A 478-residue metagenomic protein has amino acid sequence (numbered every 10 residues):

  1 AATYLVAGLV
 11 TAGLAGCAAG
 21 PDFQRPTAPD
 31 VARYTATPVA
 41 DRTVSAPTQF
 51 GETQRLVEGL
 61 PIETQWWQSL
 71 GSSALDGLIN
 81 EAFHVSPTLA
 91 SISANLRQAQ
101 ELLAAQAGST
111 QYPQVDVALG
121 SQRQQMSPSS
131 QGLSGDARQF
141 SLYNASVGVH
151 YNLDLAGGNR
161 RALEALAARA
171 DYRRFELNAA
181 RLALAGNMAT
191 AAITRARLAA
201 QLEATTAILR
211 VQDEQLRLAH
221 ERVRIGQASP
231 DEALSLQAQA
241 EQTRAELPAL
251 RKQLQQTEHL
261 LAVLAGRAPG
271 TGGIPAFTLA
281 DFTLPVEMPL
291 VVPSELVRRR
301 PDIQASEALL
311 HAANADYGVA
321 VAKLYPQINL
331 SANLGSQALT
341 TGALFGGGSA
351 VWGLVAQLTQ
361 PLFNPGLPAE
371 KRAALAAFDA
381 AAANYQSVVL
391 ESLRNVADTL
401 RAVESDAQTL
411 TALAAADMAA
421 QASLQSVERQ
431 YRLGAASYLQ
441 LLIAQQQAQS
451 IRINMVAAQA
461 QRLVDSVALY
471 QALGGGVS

Functional and structural regions predicted by a protein language model:
A2-A7, T11-H84, Y143, A167 (+4 more regions): Terminal intrinsically disordered/low-complexity segments used for targeting and assembly
A18, L75-G77, L142-N144, T190 (+3 more regions): Transmembrane beta-barrel architecture of outer-membrane proteins
Q54-R55, P61-L70, N80, S121-G148 (+3 more regions): Small/polar, glycine/serine/threonine/aspartate-rich low-complexity segments that form flexible
R55-L60, Q68, F83-V85, A145 (+6 more regions): Amphipathic alpha-helical coiled-coil scaffold segments and their short linker/junction regions
A90-S91, L153-R181, D231, S235 (+6 more regions): Sec/SRP-type N-terminal targeting helices
Q114-F140, N144-N152, G158-A168, R173-F175: Outer membrane beta-barrel translocator domains of Type V secretion systems
N159, A168, F175-V292, A402 (+4 more regions): Periplasmic alpha-helical coiled-coil/stalk elements that build and connect Gram-negative outer-membrane
